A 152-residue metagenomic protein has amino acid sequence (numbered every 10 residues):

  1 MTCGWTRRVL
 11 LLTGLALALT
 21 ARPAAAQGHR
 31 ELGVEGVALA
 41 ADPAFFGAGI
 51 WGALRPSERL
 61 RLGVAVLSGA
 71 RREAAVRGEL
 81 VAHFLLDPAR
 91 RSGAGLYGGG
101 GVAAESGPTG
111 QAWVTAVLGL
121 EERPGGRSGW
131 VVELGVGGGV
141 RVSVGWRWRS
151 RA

Functional and structural regions predicted by a protein language model:
M1-C3, G47, G126, V144: Acidic, low-complexity intrinsically disordered regions
M1-H29, A152: Cleavable N-terminal export/targeting peptides
G4-W5, V9, A38, R90-S92: Hydrophobic alpha-helical context, especially transmembrane and signal-peptide helices
R22-R71, A82-F84, R147-A152: Short glycine/proline- and aromatic-enriched beta-strand/turn motifs that initiate or cap beta-hairpins
E31-G33, R61-G63, G93-G99, G129-E133 (+1 more regions): Residue-level detector of the transmembrane beta-barrel scaffold of outer-membrane proteins
E35-A48, L67-R77, A104-A112, V132-V144: Solvent-exposed loop/turn segments connecting transmembrane beta-strands in outer-membrane beta-barrel proteins
W51-G126: Gram-negative (and chloroplast) outer-membrane scaffold detector with strong preference for beta-barrel transmembrane
V114-A116, L120-A152: Predominantly the C-terminal beta-signal and adjacent terminal strand-loop region of outer-membrane beta-barrel
